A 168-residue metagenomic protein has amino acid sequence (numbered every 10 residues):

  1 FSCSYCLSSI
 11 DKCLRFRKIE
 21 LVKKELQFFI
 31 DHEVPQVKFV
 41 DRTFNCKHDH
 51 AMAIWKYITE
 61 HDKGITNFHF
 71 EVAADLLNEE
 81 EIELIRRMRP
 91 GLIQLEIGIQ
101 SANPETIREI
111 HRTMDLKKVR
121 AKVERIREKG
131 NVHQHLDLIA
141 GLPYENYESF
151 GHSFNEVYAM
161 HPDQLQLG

Functional and structural regions predicted by a protein language model:
F1-E128, A140-L142: Radical SAM [4Fe-4S] cluster-binding motif and immediate context
V34, P162-D163: Proline-aspartate-enriched helix->loop->beta-strand connector
E81-I85, P143-H161: Catalytic cores of alpha/beta
V132-L136: C-terminal EAL-domain catalytic cores of bacterial cyclic di-GMP phosphodiesterases
Q164-G168: Glycine-rich phosphate-binding active-site loops on the catalytic face of alpha/beta enzymes
